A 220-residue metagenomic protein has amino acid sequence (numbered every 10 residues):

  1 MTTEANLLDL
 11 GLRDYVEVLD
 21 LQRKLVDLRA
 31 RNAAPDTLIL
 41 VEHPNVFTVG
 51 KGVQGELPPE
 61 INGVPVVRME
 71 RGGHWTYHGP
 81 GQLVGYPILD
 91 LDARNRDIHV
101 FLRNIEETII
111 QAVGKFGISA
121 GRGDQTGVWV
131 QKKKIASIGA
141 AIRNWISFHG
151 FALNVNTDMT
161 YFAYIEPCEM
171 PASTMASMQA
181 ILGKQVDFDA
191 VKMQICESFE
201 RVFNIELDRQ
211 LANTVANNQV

Functional and structural regions predicted by a protein language model:
M1-I135, Q185-V186, T214-V220: N-terminal lobe of the biotin/lipoate ligase/transferase fold
G52-P58, E70, I138-V155: Short, conserved beta-strand/beta-arch hydrophobic-aromatic motifs that form part of recognition grooves or interface
G85-P87, T126, I138-A140, F151-V155 (+1 more regions): A structural signal for short, well-ordered beta-strand segments
L91-A93, N144, V155-T157, L182: Non-catalytic surface loops within mature trypsin-like serine protease
T160-V220: C-terminal accessory segment of soluble enzyme catalytic cores
